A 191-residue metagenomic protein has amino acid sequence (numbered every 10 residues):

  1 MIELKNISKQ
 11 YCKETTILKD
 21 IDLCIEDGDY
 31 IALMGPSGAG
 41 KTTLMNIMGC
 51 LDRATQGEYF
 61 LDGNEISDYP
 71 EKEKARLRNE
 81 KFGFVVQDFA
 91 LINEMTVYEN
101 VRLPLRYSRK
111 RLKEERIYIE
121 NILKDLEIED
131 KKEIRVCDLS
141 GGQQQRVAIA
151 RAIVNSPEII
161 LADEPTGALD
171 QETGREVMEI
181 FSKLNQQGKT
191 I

Functional and structural regions predicted by a protein language model:
M34-P36: The feature captures the beta-strand-to-loop junction immediately N-terminal to the Walker
G49: Helix-to-loop junction immediately C-terminal to a conserved catalytic motif
G57-E65: Conserved ABC transporter NBD signature motif
M95-L103: Short coil-to-helix segment of the ABC ATPase nucleotide-binding domain corresponding to the Q-loop/switch region
I134, V154-N155, Q187: Conserved signature/switch motifs of ABC ATPase nucleotide-binding domains
R135-L139, Q143-Q145: Conserved ABC ATPase signature
I160-D163: Catalytic Walker B motif of ABC-type/P-loop ATPase nucleotide-binding domains
